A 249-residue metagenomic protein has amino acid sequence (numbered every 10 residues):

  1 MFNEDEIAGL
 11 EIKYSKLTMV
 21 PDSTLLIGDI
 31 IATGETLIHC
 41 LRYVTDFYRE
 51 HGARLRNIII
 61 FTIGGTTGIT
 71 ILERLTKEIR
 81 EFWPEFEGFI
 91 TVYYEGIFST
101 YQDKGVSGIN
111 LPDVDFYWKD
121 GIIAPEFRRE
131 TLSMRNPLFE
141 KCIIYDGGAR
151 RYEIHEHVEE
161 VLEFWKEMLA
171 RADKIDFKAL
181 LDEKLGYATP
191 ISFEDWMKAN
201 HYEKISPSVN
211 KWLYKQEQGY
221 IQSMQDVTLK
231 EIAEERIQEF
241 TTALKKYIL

Functional and structural regions predicted by a protein language model:
M1-I27, E35: Short, glycine/charge-rich flexible loops or terminal/linker lids adjacent to PRPP-binding catalytic cores
E11-K13, C40-V44: Generic hydrophobic alpha-helical segments
D29-H39, G64-I69: Gly/Ser/Thr-rich loops at beta-strand to alpha-helix junctions that form or flank small-molecule/cofactor-binding
R42-L249: PRPP-dependent phosphoribosyltransferase catalytic core
